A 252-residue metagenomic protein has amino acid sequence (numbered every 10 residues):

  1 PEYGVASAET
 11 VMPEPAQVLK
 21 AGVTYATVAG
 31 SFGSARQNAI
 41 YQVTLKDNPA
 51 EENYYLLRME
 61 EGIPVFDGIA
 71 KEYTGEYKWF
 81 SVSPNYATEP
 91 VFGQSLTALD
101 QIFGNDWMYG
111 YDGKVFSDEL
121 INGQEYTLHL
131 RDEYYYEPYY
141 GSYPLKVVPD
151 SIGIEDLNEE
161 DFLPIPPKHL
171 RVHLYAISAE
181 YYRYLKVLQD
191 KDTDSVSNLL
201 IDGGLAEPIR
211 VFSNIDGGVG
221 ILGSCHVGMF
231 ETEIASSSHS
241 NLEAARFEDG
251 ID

Functional and structural regions predicted by a protein language model:
E2-D252: A sequence/structural signal for flexible, mid-protein segments enriched in small/helix-disrupting residues
